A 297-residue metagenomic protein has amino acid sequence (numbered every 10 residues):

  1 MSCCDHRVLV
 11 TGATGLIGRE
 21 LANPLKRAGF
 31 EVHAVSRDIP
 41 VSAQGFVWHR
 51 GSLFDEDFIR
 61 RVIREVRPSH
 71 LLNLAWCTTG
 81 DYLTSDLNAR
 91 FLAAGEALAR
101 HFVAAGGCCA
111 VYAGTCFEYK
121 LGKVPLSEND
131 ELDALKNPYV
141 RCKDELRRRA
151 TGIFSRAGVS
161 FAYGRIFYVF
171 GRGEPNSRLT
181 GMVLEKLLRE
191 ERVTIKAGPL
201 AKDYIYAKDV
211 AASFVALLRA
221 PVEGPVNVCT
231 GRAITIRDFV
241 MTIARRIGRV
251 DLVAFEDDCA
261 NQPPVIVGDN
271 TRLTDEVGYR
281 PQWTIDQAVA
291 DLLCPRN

Functional and structural regions predicted by a protein language model:
R7-R27: N-terminal Rossmann NAD(P)H-binding glycine-rich loop of SDR-like oxidoreductase domains
V35-P40, L53: N-terminal Rossmann-fold cofactor-binding loop
G45-D55: Rossmann-fold cofactor-recognition segment
L53-L92: NAD(P)H-binding glycine-rich loop region in Rossmannoid oxidoreductase-like domains and their noncatalytic homologs
N73, E96-P138: Conserved Rossmann-fold NAD(P)-dependent oxidoreductase catalytic core, especially the SDR/UDP-sugar
Y119, N137-P138, A162-L179: Flexible, glycine-rich beta-alpha linker
K136-A162: Active-site Tyr-X1-5-Lys
L187-N297: C-terminal substrate-binding subdomain of Rossmann-fold SDR/epimerase-dehydratase oxidoreductases
